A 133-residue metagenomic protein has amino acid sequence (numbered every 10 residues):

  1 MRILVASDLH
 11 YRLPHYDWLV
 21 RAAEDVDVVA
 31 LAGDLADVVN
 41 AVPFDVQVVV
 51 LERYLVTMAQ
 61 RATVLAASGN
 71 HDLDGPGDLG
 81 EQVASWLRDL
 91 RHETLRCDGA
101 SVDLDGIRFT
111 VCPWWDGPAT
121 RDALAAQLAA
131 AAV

Functional and structural regions predicted by a protein language model:
M1-L4: Extreme N-terminal starter segment of soluble prokaryotic enzymes
A6, A32, A67, T110-C112: Short hydrophobic segments within beta-strands
L9-H15, W114-G117: Short beta->alpha connector loops
Y11-D103: Core catalytic region of metal-dependent phosphoesterases/phosphodiesterases, especially metallo-beta-lactamase-like
D105-V133: Binuclear metal-dependent hydrolase catalytic cores centered on His/Asp/Glu-rich metal-binding motifs
